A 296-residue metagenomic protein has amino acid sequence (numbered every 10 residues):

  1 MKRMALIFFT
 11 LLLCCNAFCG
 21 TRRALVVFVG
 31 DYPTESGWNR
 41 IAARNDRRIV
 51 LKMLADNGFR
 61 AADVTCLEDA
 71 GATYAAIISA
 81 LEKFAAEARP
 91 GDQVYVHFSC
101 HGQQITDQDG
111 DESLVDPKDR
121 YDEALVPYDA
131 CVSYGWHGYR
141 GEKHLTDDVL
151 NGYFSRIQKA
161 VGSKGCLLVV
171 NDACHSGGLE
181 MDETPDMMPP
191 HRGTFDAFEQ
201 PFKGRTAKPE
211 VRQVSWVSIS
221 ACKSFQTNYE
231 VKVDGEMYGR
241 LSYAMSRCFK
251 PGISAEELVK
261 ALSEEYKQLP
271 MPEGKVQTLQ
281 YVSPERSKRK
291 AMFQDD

Functional and structural regions predicted by a protein language model:
A5-N16: Bacterial N-terminal signal peptides
F18-D296: Cysteine endopeptidase catalytic domains of the caspase/legumain-like
